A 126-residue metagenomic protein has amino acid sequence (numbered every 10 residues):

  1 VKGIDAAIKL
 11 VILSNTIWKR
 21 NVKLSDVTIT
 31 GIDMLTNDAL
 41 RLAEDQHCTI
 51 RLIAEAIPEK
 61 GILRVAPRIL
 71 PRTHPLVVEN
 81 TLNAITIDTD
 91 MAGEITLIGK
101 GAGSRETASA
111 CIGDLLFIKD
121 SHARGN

Functional and structural regions predicted by a protein language model:
V1-L76, L82: Substrate-binding/catalytic subdomain of NAD(P)-dependent oxidoreductase enzymes
L42, L52-A56, K60-N126: Catalytic, metal-anchored helix/loop core of enzyme active sites in primary metabolism
